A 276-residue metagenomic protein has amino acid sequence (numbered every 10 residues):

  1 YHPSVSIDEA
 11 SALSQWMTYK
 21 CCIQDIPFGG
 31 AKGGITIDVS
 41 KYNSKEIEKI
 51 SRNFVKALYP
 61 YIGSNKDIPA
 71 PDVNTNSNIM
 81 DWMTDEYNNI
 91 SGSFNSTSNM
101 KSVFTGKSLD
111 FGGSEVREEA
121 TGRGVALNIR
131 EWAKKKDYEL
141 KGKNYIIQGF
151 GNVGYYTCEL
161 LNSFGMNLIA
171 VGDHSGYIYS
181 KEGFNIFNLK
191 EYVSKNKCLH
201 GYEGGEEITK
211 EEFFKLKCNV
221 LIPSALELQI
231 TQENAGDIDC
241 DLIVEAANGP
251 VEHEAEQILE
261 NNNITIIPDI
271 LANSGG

Functional and structural regions predicted by a protein language model:
Y1-E115: N-terminal ligand-binding/catalytic initiation module
I7, S11-Q15, E48-Y59, M80-T84 (+6 more regions): Predominant activation on well-ordered alpha-helical scaffold segments within soluble catalytic domains
K32-I35, N74-T75, D173-Y177, A272-G275: Glycine-rich beta-alpha junction loops
I62-N65, Y138-G142, L216-C218, A235-L242 (+1 more regions): Short, surface-exposed connector motifs at secondary-structure boundaries
K66-A70, F94-N99, V103-F104, I147 (+4 more regions): General beta-strand structural signal in soluble alpha/beta enzymes
K107-K215: Glycine-rich phosphate/diphosphate-binding loop of Rossmann-like nucleotide-binding domains
E191, L199-I238, E245-N248: Accessory "access/gating" subregions that flank catalytic or transport cores
A225-G276: Rossmann-fold NAD(P)-binding glycine/threonine-rich loop
